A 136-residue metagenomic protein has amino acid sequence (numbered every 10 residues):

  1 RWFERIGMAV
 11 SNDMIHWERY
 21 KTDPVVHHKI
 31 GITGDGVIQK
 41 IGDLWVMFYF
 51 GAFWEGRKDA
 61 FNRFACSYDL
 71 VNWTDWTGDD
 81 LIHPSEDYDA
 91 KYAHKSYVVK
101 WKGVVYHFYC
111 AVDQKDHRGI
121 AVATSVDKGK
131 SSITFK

Functional and structural regions predicted by a protein language model:
R1-K136: Carbohydrate-active catalytic/glycan-binding domains of CAZyme proteins, especially the secreted or lumenal ectodomains
